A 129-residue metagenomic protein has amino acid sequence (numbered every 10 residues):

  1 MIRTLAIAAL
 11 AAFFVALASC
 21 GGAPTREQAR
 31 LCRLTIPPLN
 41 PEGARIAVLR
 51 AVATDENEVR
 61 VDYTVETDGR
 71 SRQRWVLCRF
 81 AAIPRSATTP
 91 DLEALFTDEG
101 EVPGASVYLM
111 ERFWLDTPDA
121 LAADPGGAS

Functional and structural regions predicted by a protein language model:
M1-A9: Bacterial N-terminal signal peptides that target proteins for export
A16-S19: C-terminal motif of bacterial Sec signal peptides marking the signal peptidase cleavage site
G21-A23: Bacterial signal peptide processing site
T25-Q28, P37-R79, L115, L121: Post-signal-peptide N-terminal segment of Sec-exported extracytoplasmic proteins
S71-A94: A short, surface-exposed beta-strand/turn
L92-S129: C-terminal partner/receptor-binding element of secreted or periplasmic proteins
